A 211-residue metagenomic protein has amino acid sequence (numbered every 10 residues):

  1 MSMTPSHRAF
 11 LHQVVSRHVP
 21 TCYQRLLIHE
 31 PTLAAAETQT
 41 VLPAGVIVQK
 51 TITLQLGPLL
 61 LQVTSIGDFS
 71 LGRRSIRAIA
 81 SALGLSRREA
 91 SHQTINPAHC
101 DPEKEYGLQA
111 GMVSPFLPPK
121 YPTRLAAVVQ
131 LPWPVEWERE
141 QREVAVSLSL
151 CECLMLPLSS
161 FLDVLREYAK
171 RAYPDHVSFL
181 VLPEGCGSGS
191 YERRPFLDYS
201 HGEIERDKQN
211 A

Functional and structural regions predicted by a protein language model:
M1-A211: Extended, low-hydrophobicity, polar/charged segments
